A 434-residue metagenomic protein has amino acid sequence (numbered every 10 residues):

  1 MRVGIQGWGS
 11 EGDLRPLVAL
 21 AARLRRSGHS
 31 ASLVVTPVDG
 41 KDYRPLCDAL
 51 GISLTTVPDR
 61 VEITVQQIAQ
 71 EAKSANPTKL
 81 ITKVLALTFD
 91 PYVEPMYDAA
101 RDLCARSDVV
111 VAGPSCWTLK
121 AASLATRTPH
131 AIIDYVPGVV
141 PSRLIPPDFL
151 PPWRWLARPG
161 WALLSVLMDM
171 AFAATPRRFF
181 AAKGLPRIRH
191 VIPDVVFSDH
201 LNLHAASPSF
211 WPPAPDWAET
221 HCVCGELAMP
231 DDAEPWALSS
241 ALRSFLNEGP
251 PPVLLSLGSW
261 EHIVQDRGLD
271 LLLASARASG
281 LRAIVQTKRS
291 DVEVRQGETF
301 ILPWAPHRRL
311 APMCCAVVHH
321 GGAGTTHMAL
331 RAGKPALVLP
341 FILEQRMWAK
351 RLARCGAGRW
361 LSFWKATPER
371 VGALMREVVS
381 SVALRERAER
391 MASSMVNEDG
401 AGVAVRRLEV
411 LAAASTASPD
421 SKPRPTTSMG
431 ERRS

Functional and structural regions predicted by a protein language model:
M1-V34, V38-L54, P159-K183, R187-P193 (+5 more regions): Nucleotide-activated sugar donor-binding and catalytic core shared by glycosyltransferases and related lipid-linked
V34, V57, G113, A131-V136 (+5 more regions): Generic beta-sheet signal
T36-D42, P114-T118, S207-W211, Q286-V292: Short, polar loop motifs at secondary-structure junctions
P37-I81: Conserved nucleotide-sugar phosphate-binding/catalytic loop shared by glycosyltransferases and other
G40-D42, V61-V65, P137-R143, P147 (+1 more regions): Short gly/pro/ser/thr-enriched loop/turn and capping motifs at secondary-structure boundaries
T78-A86, D90, R143-K183: Alpha-helical membrane-targeting segments
F89-G160, S209-F210: Conserved nucleotide-sugar donor-interacting segment of glycosyltransferase catalytic cores, predominantly GT-B
S209-A316: Donor-nucleotide binding loops and adjacent catalytic segments primarily of GT-B fold Leloir glycosyltransferases
